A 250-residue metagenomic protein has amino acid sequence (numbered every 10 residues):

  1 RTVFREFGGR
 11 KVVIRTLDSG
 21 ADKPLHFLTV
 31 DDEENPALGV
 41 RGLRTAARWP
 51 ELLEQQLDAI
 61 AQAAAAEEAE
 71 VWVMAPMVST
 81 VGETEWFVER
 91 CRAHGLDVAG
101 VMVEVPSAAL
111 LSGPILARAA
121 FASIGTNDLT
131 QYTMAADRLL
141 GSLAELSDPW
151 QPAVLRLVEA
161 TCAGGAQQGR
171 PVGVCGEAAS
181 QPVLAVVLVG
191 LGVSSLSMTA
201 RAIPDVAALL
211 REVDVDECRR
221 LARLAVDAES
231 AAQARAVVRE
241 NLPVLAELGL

Functional and structural regions predicted by a protein language model:
R1-L250: Conserved alpha/beta-domain cores
